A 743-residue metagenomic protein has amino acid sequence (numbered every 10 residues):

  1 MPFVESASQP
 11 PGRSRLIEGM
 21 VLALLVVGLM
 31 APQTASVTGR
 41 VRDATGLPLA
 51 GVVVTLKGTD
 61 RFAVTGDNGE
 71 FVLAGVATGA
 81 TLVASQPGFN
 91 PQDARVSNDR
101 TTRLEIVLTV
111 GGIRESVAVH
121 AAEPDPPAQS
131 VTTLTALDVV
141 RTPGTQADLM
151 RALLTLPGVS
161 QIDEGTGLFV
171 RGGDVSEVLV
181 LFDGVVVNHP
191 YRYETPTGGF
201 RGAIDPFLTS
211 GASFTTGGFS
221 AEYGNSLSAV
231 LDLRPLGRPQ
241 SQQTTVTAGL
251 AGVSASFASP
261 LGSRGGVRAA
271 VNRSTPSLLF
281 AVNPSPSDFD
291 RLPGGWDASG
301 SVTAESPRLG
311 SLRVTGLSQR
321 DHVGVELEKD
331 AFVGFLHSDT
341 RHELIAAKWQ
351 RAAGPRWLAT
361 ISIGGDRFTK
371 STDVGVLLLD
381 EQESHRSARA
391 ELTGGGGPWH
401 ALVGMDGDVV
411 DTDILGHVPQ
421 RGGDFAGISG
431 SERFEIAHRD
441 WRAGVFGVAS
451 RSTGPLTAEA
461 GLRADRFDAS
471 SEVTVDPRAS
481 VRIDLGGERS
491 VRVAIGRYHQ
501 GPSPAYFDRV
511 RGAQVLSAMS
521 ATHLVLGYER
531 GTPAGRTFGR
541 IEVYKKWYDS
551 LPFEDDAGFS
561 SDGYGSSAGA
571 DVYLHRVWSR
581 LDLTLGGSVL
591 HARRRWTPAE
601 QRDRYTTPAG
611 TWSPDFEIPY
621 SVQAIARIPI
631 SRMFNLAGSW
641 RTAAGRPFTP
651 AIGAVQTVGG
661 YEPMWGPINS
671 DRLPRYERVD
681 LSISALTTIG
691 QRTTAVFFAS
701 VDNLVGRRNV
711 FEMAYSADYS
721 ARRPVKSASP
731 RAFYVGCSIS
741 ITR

Functional and structural regions predicted by a protein language model:
L29-P127, S160: Periplasm-facing N-terminal accessory domains of Gram-negative outer-membrane beta-barrel systems
G88-Q92, N98-E105, S116-S220, V230-D232 (+3 more regions): Periplasmic N-terminal accessory/gating domains of Gram-negative outer-membrane beta-barrel systems
G198-G202, S210-S220, L227-S259, A269-R273 (+2 more regions): Short strand-turn segments of transmembrane beta-barrel domains in outer membranes, especially the first one or two
L250-R273, S287-H322, L336-A359, G396-W399 (+1 more regions): Transmembrane beta-barrel wall of Gram-negative outer-membrane proteins
L309, L317, T393, P398-L402 (+3 more regions): Structural signature of Gram-negative outer-membrane beta-barrels, strongest in the C-terminal barrel of TonB-dependent
T360-G364, K370-S371, D484, V491 (+1 more regions): Membrane-embedded beta-barrel scaffold of Gram-negative outer-membrane proteins
S452-T453, T457, K545-W547, D562-I652: Gram-negative outer-membrane beta-barrel transporters
M633, T642-G659, Y676-R678, S684-R743: C-terminal beta-signal and adjacent terminal beta-strands/loops of Gram-negative outer-membrane beta-barrel proteins
